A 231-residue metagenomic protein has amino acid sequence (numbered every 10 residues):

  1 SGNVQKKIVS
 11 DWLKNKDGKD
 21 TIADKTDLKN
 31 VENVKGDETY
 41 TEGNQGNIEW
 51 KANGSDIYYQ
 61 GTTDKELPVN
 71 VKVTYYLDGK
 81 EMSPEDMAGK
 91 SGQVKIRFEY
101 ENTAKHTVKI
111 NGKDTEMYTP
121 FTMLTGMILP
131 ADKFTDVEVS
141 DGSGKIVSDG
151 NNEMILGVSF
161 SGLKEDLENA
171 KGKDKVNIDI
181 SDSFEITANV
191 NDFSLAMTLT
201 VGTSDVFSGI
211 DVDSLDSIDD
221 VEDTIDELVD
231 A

Functional and structural regions predicted by a protein language model:
S1-A231: Cytosol-facing boundaries of transmembrane alpha helices in integral membrane proteins
